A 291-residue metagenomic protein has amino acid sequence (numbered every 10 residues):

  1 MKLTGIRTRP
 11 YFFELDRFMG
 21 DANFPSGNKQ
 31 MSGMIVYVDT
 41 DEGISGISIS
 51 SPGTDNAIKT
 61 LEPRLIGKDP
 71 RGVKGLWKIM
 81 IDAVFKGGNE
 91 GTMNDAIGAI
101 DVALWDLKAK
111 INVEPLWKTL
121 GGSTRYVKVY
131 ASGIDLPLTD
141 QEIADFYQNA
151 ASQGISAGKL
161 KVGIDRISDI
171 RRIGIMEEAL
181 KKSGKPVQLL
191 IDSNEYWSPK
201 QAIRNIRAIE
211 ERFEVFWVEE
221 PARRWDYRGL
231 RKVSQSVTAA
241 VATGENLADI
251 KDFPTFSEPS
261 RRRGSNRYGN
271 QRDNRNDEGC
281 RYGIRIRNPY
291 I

Functional and structural regions predicted by a protein language model:
M1-E42, G46: Structured beta-strand/loop patches that form or line metal/cofactor-binding pockets in enzymes
L3, G43, L61, I100 (+6 more regions): Conserved, mostly hydrophobic/aromatic
D39-I111: Metal- or metallocofactor-binding catalytic centers and their adjacent structured scaffolds across diverse enzyme
G87, N112-D135, P186-Q188, Q235-T238: N-terminal small/glycine-rich loop or linker at the start of catalytic domains across soluble metabolic enzymes
V102-N112, I143-A144, Q148-S152: Alpha-helical scaffold segments that flank or form the walls of functional sites
Y126-E142, K161-G163, S193-P199, A242: Active-site mouth loops of central-metabolism enzymes
N149-K161: Catalytic domains of carbohydrate-active enzymes, especially glycoside hydrolases
L160, I167-I291: Catalytic core of soluble alpha/beta enzymes
